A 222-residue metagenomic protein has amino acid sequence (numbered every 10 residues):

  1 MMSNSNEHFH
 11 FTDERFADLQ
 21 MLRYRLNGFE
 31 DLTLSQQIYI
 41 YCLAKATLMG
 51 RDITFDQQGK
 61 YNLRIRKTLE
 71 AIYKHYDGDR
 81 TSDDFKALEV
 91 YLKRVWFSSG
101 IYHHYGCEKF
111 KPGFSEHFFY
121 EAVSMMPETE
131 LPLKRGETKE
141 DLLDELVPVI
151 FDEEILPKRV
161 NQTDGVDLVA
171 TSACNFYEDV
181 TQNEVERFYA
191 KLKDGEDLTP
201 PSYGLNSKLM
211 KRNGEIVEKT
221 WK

Functional and structural regions predicted by a protein language model:
S3-K222: N-terminal helix-rich structural modules
